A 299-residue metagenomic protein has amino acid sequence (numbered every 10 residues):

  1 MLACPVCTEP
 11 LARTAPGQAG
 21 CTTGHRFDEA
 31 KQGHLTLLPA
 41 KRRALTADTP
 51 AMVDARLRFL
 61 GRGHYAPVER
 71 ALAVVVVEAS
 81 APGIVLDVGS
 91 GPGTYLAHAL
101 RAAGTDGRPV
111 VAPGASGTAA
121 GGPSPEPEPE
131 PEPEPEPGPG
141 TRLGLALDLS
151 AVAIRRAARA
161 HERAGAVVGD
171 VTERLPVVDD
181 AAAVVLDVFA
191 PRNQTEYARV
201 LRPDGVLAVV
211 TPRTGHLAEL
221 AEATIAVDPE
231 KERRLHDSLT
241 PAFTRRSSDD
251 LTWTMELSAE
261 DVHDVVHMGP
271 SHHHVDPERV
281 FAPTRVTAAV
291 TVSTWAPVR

Functional and structural regions predicted by a protein language model:
M1-T46: N-terminal auxiliary segments of SAM/dcSAM-dependent transferases
L45-V68: Class I SAM-dependent methyltransferase Rossmann-like catalytic core, especially the SAM/SAH-binding loop
R62-P82: Conserved alpha-helix/loop element of class I SAM-dependent methyltransferases that forms part of the SAM/SAH-binding
L86, T94-P125, E136-R174: Class I SAM-dependent methyltransferase SAM/SAH-binding core
E173-V184: A short acidic, Gly/Pro-enriched loop at the edge of an enzyme's catalytic core that lines a small-molecule cofactor
Q194-V206: A short glycine-rich, Lys/Arg-flanked "PGG" loop and its adjoining helix->strand segment in the class I
V206-D237: Conserved class I S-adenosyl-L-methionine
D250-R299: Conserved Class I S-adenosyl-L-methionine
